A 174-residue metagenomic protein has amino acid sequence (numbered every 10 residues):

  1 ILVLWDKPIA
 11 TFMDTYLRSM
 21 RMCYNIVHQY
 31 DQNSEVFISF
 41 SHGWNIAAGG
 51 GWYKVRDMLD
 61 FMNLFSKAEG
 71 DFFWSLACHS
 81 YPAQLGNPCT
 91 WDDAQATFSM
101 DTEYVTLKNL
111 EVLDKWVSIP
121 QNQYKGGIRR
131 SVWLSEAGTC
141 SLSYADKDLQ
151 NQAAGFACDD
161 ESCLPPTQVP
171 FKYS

Functional and structural regions predicted by a protein language model:
I1, N25, E161: Surface-exposed charge patches
I1-V3, G43: Aromatic-lined carbohydrate-binding surfaces of glycoside hydrolases
A10-Q150: Noncatalytic carbohydrate-binding groove/subsite architecture in carbohydrate-active enzymes
W91-D92, P170-S174: Aromatic/acidic polysaccharide-binding cleft in carbohydrate-active enzymes
A145-F171: Short, low-complexity, polybasic intrinsically disordered segments
